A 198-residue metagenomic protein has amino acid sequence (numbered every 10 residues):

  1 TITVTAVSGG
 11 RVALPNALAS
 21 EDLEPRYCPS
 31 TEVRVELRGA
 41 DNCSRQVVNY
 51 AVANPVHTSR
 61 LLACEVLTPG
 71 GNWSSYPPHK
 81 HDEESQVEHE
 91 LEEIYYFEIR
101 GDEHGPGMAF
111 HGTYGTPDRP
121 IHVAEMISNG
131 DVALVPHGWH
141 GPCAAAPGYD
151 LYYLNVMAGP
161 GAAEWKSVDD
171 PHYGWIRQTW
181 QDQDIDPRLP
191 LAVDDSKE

Functional and structural regions predicted by a protein language model:
T1-V7, A17, M126-P147: Conserved metal-binding segment of the jelly-roll/cupin
I2, S8-A13, R60-C64, E93: Generic beta-strand structural signal
T5-S8, P55-T58, G101-P106: Secondary-structure boundary elements
S8-A51, L154-E198: Double-stranded beta-helix
L23-C28, L61-C64, W73-H81, G107-G112 (+1 more regions): A short secondary-structure junction signal
Q46-I94: A short glycine-rich, His/Asp/Glu-containing loop-to-beta-strand
E65-T68, V87-P120, M126, L134 (+2 more regions): Short, conserved beta-strand element in jelly-roll/cupin
